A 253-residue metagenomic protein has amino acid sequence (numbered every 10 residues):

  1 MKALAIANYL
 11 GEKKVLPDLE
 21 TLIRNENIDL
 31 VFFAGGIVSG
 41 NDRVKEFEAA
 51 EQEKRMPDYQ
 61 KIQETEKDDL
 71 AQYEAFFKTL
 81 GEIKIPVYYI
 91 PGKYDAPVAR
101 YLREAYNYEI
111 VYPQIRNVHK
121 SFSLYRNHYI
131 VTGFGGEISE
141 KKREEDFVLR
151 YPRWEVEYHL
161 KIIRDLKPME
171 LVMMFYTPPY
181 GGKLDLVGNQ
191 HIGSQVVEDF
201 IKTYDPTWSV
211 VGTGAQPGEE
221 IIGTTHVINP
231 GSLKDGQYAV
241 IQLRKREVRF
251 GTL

Functional and structural regions predicted by a protein language model:
M1-L4, S123-G133, P168-V172, I221-V227 (+1 more regions): Beta-strand-turn-beta hairpins that frame and shape the catalytic cleft of phosphate-ester-processing enzymes
I6-L10, G35-V38, K93-D95, S121-F122 (+5 more regions): Active-site metal-binding loops of divalent metal-dependent hydrolases
N8, V31, G36, G92 (+6 more regions): Divalent metal-coordination and catalytic microenvironments
K13-R126: Core catalytic region of metal-dependent phosphoesterases/phosphodiesterases, especially metallo-beta-lactamase-like
N25, K78-K84, L166, I201-Y204 (+1 more regions): Short, conserved loop/helix-junction motifs that constitute active-site signature segments in enzyme catalytic cores
A49-L70, P168-D205: Active-site-proximal segments of metal-dependent phosphoesterases and phosphodiesterases across multiple
P86-Y88, L186-R246: Conserved beta-sheet core of the metallophosphoesterase superfamily
N127-L171, Q190-Q195, R249-T252: Binuclear metal-dependent hydrolase catalytic cores centered on His/Asp/Glu-rich metal-binding motifs
